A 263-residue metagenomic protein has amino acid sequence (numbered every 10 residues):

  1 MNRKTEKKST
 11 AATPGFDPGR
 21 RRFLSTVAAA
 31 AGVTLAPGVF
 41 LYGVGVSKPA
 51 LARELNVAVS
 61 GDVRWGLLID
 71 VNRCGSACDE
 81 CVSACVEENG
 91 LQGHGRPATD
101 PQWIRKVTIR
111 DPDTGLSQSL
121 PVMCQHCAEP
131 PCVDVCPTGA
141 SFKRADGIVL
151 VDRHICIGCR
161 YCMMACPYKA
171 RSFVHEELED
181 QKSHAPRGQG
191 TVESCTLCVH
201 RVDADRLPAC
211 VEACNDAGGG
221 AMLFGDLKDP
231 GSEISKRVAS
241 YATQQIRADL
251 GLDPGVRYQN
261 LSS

Functional and structural regions predicted by a protein language model:
K4-T34: N-terminal secretory signal peptides and thylakoid transit peptides that target proteins across membranes
P14-L24, V46-P49, C74, C81 (+2 more regions): Twin-arginine (Tat) signal peptide motif
F16-D17, G38-S76, T243-S263: C-terminal segment of N-terminal export signals and the immediately downstream linker at the start of the mature
A31-G38, V82, E88-G93, A170 (+1 more regions): A generic secondary-structure signal for well-formed alpha-helical elements
V44-V57, E87-L120, F142-I155, A170-E193 (+1 more regions): Non-heme iron-sulfur electron-transfer modules
L68-E88, L116-G139, L150-K169, R187-A217 (+1 more regions): Cysteine-centered iron-sulfur cluster-binding motifs in ferredoxin-type domains/subunits of redox enzymes
A209-S263: Long, compositionally biased charged/polar accessory segments in the mid-to-C-terminal portions of proteins
